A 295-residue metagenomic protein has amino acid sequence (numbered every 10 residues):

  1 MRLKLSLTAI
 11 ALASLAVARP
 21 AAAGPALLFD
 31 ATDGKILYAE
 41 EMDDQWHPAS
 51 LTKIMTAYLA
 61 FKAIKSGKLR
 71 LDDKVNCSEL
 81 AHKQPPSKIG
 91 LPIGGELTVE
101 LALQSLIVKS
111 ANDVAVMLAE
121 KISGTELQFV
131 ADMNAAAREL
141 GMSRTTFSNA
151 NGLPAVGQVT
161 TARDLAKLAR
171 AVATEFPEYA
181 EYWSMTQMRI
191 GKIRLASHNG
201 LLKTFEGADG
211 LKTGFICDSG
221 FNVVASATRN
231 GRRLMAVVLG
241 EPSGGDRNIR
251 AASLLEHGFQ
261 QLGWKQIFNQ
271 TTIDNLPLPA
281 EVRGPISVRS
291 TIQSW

Functional and structural regions predicted by a protein language model:
M1, A16, S50, D209 (+1 more regions): Short alpha-helical segments used as structural interaction elements across diverse proteins
M1-P25, F29-T32, L37, K68-R70 (+1 more regions): N-terminal secretory targeting signals
R2-L7, V130, G244, A251: Generic alpha-helix initiation/capping and coil-helix boundary signal
A9-A11, A60, H257: Enrichment for repetitive, rod-forming helical segments
I10, I36, I54, I64 (+11 more regions): Weak global preference for isoleucine
S14-R163, R170-A173: Active-site-adjacent loops and short helices of periplasmic peptidoglycan-processing enzymes
M142-T146, P154-V159, R163-W295: Domain-terminus/edge residues, biased toward the C-terminal soluble/receptor-binding domains of extracytoplasmic
